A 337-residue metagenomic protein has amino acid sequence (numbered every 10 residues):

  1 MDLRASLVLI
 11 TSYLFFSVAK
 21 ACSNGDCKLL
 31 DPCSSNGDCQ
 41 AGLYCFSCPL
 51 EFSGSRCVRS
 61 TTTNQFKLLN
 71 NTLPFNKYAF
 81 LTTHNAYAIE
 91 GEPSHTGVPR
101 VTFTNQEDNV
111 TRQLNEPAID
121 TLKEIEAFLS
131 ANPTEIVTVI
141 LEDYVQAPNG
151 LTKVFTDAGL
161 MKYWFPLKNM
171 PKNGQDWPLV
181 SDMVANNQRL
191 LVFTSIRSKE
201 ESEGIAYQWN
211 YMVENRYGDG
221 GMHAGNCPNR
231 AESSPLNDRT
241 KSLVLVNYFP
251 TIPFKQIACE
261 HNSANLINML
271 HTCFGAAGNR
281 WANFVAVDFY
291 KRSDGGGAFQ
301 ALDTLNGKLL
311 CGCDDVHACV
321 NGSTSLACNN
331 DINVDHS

Functional and structural regions predicted by a protein language model:
D2-H336: Catalytic cores of phosphodiester-bond hydrolases, prominently lipid phosphodiesterases
